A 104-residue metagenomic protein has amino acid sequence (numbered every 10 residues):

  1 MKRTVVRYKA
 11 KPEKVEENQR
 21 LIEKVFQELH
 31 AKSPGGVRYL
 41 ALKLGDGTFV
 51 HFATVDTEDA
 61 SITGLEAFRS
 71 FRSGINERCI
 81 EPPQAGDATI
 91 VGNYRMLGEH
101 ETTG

Functional and structural regions predicted by a protein language model:
K2-K9, V37-R69, H100-T102: Short, well-ordered beta-strand segments in beta-rich or mixed alpha/beta enzyme and ligand-binding folds
K9-R20: Short, surface-exposed ligand-recognition loops at beta-strand->loop->(often short) alpha-helix junctions that present
K14-E16, D59-S61, N93: Residue-level signal for secondary-structure boundary sites
K24, E28-R38, T54-T89: An amphipathic, aromatic/His-enriched active-site/gating alpha helix that lines ligand/cofactor pockets
T89-G104: Short, low-order "capping/linker" segments at domain edges
